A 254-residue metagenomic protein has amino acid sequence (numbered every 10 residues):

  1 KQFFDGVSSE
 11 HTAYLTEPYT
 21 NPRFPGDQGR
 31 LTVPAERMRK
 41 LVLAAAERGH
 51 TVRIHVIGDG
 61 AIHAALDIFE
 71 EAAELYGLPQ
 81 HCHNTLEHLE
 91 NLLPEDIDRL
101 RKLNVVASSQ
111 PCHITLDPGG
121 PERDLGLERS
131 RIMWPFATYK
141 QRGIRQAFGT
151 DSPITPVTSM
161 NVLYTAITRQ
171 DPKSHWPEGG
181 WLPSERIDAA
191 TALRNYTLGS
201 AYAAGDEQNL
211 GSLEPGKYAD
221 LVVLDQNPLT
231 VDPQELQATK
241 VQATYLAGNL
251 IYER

Functional and structural regions predicted by a protein language model:
K1-A46, T51, I97: Active-site-adjacent helix-turn-beta-strand microarchitecture at beta-sheet edges that either contains or buttresses
G6-S9, P25-G29, G58, G126 (+2 more regions): Glycine-centered flexibility motif
L43-R53, G60-N84, L89, P94-D98 (+3 more regions): His/Asp/Glu-enriched, well-ordered alpha-helical/loop segment that forms or immediately abuts the divalent-metal
